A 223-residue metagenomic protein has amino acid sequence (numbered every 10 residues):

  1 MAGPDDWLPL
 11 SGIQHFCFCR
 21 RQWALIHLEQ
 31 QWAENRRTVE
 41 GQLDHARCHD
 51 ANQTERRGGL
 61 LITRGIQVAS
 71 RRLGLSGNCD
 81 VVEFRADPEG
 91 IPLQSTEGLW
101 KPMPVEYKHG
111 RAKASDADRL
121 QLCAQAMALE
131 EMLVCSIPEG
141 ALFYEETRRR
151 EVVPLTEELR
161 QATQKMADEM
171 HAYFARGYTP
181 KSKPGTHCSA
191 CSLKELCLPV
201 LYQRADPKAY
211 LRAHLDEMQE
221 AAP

Functional and structural regions predicted by a protein language model:
M1-P104, R204, A213-P223: Metal-dependent nuclease catalytic cores that hydrolyze phosphodiester bonds in DNA/RNA, characterized by
A2-L8, L60, T147, F174 (+3 more regions): Short, functionally important structural connectors and interaction interfaces within domains
L10, R21-Q22, R160, A167 (+2 more regions): Alpha-helix initiation and N-capping motif
H15-F18, I26-H27, Q161, K165-A172 (+2 more regions): Charged/polar, solvent-exposed surface patches and flexible loops
C19, Y178-A222: Cysteine-cluster motifs in flexible loop/terminal segments that predominantly coordinate metals
R36, M127, L155, Y210-A213: Juxtamembrane helix-loop transition sites at the ends of transmembrane segments in multi-pass membrane proteins
L43-H45, N52-E55, E131-C135, A167-A172 (+2 more regions): Short, surface-exposed, polar/charged, turn-prone segments marking secondary-structure boundaries
S76-G77, E83-G177, P184, S189-E195: Nucleic-acid nuclease catalytic cores
